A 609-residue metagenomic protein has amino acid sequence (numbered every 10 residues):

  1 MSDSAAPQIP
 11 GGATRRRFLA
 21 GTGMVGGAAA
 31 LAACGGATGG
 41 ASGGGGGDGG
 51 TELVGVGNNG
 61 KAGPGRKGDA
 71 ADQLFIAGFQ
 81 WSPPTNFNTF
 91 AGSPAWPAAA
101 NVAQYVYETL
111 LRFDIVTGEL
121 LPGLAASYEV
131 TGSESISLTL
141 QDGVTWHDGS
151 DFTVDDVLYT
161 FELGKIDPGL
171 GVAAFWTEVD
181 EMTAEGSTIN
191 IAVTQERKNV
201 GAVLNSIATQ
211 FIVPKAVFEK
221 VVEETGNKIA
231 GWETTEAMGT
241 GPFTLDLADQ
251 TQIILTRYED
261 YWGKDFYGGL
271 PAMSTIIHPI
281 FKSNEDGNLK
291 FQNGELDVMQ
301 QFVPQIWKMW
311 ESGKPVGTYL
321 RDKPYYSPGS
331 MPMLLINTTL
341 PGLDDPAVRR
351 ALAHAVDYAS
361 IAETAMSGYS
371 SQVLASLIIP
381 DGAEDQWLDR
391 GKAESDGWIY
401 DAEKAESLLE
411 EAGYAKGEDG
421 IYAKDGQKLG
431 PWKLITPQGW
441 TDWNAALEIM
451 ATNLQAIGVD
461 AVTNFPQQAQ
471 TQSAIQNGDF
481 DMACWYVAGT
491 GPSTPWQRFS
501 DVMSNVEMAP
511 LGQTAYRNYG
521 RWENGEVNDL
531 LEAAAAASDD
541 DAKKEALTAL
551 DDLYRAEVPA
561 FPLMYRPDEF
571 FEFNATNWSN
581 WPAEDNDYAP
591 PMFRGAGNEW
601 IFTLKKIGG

Functional and structural regions predicted by a protein language model:
S2-D3, I9, A13, G23-G27 (+8 more regions): Detector for C-terminal structural segments
L74-T131, E162, M238-G239: N-terminal lobe/hinge region of extracytoplasmic solute-binding protein
F75, T153-T160, G186-N190, G241-P242 (+9 more regions): Alpha-helical secondary-structure segments
W96-P97, D114, E119, T209-G268 (+6 more regions): Gly/Pro-rich hinge or "lid" segments in bacterial periplasmic/extracellular proteins
E129, A174-E223: Surface-exposed binding/hinge segments that line and control ligand-binding clefts or catalytic entry sites
H147, T194-V213, T234-D286, M309-S330 (+3 more regions): Aromatic-rich, solvent-exposed beta-strand/loop patch
G164, G171-V172, E181-T183, D246-T256 (+4 more regions): Extracellular/periplasmic solute-recognition and catalytic clefts
G231, Y261-W310, E448-A451, D460-V462 (+1 more regions): Ligand-site clamp/hinge motif
